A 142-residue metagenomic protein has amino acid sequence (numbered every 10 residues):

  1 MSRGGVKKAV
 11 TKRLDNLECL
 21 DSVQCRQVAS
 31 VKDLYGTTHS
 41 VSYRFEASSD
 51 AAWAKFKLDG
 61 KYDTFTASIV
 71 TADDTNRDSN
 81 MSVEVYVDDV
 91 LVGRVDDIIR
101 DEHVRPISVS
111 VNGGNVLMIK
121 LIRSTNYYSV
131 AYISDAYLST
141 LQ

Functional and structural regions predicted by a protein language model:
M1-Q142: Gly-Asp-aromatic-enriched flexible segments
